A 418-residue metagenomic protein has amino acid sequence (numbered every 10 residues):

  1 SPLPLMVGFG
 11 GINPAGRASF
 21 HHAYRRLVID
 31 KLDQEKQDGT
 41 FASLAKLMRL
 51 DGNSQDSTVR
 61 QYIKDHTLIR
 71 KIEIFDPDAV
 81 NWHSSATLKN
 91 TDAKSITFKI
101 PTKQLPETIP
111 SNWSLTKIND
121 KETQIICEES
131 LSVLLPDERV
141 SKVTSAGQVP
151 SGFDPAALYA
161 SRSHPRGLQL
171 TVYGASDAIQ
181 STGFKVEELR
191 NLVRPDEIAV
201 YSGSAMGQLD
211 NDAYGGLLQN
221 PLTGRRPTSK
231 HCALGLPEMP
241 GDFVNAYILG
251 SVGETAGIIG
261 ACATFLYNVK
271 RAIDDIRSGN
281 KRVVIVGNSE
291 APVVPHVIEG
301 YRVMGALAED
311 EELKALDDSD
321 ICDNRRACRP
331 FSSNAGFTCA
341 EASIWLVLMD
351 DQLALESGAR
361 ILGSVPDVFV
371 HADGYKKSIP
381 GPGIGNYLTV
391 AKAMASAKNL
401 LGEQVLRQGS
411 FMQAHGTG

Functional and structural regions predicted by a protein language model:
S1-A160, D351-V365: ACP-dependent fatty acid/polyketide chain-elongation machinery
P2-G10, P14, E312-F411: Condensing-enzyme catalytic core mediating Claisen C-C bond formation in acyl metabolism
A45, E122-Q169, G207-R271, M304 (+1 more regions): Conserved catalytic cysteine-centered active-site region of acyl-thioester-dependent Claisen-condensing enzymes
L168-T228: Hydrophobic alpha-helical hairpins/lids featuring a short glycine-rich hinge
L170-F184, P237, G241, T255-E290 (+1 more regions): Active-site-proximal alpha-helical scaffold in enzymes
A175, V200, F265, A272 (+4 more regions): Conserved small-residue
E188-A199, T255-G260, V284-S289, R360-F369 (+1 more regions): Beta-strand segments within the central parallel beta-sheet cores of soluble alpha/beta enzyme folds
N211-G215, N268-K270, V294-G300, A359 (+1 more regions): Short acidic, glycine/serine/threonine-rich loops at helix termini
